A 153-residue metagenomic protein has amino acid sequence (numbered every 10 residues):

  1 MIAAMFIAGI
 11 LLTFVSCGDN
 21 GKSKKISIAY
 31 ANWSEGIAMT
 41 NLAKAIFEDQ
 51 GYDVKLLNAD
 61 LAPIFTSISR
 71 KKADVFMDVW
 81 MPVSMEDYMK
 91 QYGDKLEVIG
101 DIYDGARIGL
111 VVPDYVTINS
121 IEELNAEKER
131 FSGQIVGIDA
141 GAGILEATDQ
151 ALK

Functional and structural regions predicted by a protein language model:
M1-I2: Bacterial N-terminal signal peptides that target proteins for export
T13-S16: C-terminal motif of bacterial Sec signal peptides marking the signal peptidase cleavage site
G18-N20: Bacterial signal peptide processing site
K22-E35, A43, Y52-L57, S132-V136: Short, well-ordered beta-strand elements
W33-E35, A62-P63, M81-M85, Y115-I118 (+1 more regions): Solvent-exposed loop/turn segments at secondary-structure junctions within structured extracellular/periplasmic domains
T40, D60-G93: Pocket-flanking alpha-helical
A73-M77, A147-K153: Ligand-binding pocket segment of bilobal, Venus flytrap-like solute-binding proteins
D94-I144: A conserved helix-loop-strand patch within extracytoplasmic ligand-binding domains of the periplasmic binding
